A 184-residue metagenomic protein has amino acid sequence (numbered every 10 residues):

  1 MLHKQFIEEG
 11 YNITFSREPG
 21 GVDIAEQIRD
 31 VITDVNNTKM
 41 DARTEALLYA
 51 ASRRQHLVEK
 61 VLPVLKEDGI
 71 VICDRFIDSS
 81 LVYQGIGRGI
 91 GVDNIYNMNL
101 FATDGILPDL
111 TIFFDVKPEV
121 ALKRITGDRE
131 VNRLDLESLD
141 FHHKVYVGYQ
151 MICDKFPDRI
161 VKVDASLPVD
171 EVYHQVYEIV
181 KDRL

Functional and structural regions predicted by a protein language model:
M1-Q5, E119-L184: NTP-dependent small-molecule kinase module
E9-T103: ATP-dependent small-molecule kinase phosphotransfer cores that center on conserved nucleotide phosphate-binding segments
S16, I72, L110-I112, V161-V163: Hydrophobic/aromatic beta-strand patches that form the interior of the parallel beta-sheet core in alpha/beta enzyme
P19, S52, F76, V116-K117 (+2 more regions): Short beta->alpha linker loops
M40-D41, L47, I106, V116 (+2 more regions): An amphipathic alpha-helix/helix-turn recognition signal
R75, S79-V147: A glycine- and Lys/Arg-enriched "phosphate-lid" helix/loop adjacent to the NTP-binding pocket of small-molecule kinases
